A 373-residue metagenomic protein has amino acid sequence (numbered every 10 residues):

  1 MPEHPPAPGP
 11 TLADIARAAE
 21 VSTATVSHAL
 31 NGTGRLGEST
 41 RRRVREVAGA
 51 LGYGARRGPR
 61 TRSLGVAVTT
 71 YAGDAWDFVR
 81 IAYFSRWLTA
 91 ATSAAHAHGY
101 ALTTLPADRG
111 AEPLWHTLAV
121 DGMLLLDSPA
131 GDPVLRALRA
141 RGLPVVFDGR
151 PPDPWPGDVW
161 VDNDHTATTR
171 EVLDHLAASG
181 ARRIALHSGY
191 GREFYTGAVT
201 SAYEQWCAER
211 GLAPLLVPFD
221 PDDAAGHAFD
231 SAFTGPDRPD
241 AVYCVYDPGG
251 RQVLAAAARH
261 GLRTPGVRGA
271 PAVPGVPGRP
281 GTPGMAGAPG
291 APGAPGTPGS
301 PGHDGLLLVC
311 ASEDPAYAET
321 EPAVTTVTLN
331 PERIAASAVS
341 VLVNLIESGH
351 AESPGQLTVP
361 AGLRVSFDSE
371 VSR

Functional and structural regions predicted by a protein language model:
M1-R62, S372-R373: N-terminal helix-turn-helix DNA-binding module of bacterial transcription factors
P5, P236-R373: Flexible loop/turn connectors
T25-S27, R60-F78, H175, R183-Y190: Short beta-strand segments enriched in small/hydrophobic residues
E38-R42, Y53-E112, G122: Amphipathic helical "hinge" segments at domain boundaries
G73-A82, P106-G110, V161-E171, L186-F229 (+3 more regions): Hinge/beta->alpha junction and helix N-cap segments in small-molecule ligand-binding domains
G110-A119, G226-P236: Short, well-structured alpha-helical segments in soluble
P129-R170, S312-V324: Flexible loop/hinge segments that line or gate small-molecule binding clefts
